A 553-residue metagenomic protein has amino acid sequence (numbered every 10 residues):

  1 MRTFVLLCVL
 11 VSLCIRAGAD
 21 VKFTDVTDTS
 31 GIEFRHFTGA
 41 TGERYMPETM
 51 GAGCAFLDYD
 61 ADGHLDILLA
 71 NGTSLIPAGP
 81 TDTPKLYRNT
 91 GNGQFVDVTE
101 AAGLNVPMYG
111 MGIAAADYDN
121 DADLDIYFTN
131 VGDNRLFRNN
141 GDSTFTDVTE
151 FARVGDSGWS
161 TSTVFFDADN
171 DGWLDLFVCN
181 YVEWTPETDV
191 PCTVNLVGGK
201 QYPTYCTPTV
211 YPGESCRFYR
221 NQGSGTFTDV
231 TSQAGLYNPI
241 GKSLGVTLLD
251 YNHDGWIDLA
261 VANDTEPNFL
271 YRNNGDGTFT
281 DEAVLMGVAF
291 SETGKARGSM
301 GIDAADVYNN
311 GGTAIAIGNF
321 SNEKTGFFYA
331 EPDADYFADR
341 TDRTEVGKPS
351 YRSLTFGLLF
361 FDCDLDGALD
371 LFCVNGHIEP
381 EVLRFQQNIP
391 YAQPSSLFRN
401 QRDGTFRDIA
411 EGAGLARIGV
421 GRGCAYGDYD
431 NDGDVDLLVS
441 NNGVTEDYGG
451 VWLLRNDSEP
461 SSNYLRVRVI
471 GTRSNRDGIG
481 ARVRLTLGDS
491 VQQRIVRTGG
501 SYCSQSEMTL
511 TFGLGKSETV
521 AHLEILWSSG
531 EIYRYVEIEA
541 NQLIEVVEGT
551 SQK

Functional and structural regions predicted by a protein language model:
V5-R16: Bacterial N-terminal signal peptides
G18-T24, A78-V98, D133-D147, C192-G198 (+6 more regions): Beta-propeller blade repeat segments, especially FG-GAP/WD-type strand-to-loop junctions in 6- to 7-bladed propeller
D20, S30, A40, E345-K348 (+2 more regions): Gly/Ser/Thr/Pro-enriched helix-cap/hinge segments flanking short amphipathic alpha-helices
I32-G53, P80, A102-A114, R153-V164 (+8 more regions): Repeat-based blade/solenoid architectures
E43, G51-A61, R88, Y109-N120 (+12 more regions): Beta-propeller blade termini
I67-N71, D121-N130, L176-N180, D258-N263 (+5 more regions): Hydrophobic beta-strand segments that make up the repeating blades of beta-propeller and related beta-repeat
A70-T81, N180-Y211, C373-P390: Short, conserved, GDST-rich strand-edge loop motifs in beta-rich repeat architectures
V98-A115, D123, F128-A168, V178-T209 (+2 more regions): Asp-box/WD-like beta-propeller blade repeats and closely related beta-sheet repeat scaffolds
